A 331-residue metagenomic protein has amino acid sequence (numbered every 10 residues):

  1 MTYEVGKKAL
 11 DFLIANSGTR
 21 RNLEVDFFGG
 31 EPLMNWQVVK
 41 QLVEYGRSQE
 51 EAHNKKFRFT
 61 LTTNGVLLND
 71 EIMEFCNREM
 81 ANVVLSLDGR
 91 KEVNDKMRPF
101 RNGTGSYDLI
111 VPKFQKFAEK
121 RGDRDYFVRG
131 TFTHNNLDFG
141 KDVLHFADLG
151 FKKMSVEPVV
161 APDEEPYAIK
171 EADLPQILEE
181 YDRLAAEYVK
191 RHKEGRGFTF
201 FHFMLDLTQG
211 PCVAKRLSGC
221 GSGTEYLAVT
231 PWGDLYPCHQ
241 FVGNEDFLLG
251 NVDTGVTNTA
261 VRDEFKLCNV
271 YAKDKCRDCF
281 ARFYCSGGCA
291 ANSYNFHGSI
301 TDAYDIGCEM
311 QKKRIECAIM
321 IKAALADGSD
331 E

Functional and structural regions predicted by a protein language model:
M1-V5, Q37, Q41, E71 (+10 more regions): Generic recognition of stable, solvent-exposed alpha-helical segments in well-folded globular domains
Y3-G6, L10-D26, N35-V159: Radical SAM/AdoMet-radical enzyme domain recognition
E31: Conserved G/P- and acidic residue-centered "switch" motifs that form tight phosphate/ATP-binding loops in soluble
E92-V111, Q115, E119-Y226, E245-L248: Radical SAM enzyme [4Fe-4S]-AdoMet core and its adjacent flexible, acidic and glycine-rich loops/tails across
T230: Short, acidic, Ser/Thr-enriched surface-loop or helix-capping motifs
V242-E331: Flexible mid-to-C-terminal extensions adjoining Fe-S/redox cofactors in radical SAM and related proteins
